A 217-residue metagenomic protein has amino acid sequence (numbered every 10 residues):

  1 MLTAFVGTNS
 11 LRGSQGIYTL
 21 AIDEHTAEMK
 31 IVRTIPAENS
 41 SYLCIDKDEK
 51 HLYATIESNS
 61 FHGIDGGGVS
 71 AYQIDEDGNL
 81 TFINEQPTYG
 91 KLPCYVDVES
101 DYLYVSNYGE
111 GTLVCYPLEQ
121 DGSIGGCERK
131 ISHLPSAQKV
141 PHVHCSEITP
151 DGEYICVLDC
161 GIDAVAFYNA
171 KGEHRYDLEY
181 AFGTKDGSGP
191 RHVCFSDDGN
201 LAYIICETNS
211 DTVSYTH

Functional and structural regions predicted by a protein language model:
S10-G13, S58-H62, E110-G111, I162-D163 (+1 more regions): Short glycine/acidic-enriched loop and turn motifs that connect beta-strands
E24-I31, D77-I83, D121-R129, E173-E179: Beta-strand initiation motifs
R33-V98: Blade-loop segments of beta-propeller domains
E38-K47, Y89-S100, H133-D151, T184-L201: Beta-rich, blade/repeat-based domains predominating in secreted/periplasmic proteins but also intracellular
F82-C145: Asp-box/WD-like beta-propeller blade repeats and closely related beta-sheet repeat scaffolds
C156-N209: Loop-centered beta-sheet repeat module
T216-H217: Conserved small/polar residues in nucleotide/adenosyl-binding loops
